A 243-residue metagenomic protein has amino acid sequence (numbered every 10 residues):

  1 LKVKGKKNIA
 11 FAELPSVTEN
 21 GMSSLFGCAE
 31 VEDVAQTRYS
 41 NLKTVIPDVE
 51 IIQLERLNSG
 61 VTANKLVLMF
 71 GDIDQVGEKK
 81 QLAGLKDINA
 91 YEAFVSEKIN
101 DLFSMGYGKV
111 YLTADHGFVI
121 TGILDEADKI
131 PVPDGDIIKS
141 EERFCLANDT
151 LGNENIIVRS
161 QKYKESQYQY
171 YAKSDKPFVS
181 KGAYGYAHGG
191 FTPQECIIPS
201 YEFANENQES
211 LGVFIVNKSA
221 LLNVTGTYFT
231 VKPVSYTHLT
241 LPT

Functional and structural regions predicted by a protein language model:
L1, D74-E78, F118-T121, N207-Q208: Flexible loop/turn segments at secondary-structure boundaries
K2, K80-K86, I120-I137: Short secondary-structure boundary/capping segments
K2-G60, S160, E165-S166, K176: Active-site nucleophile/metal-coordination loop of metallo-enzymes that catalyze phosphate/sulfate and related
V67-Q75: Short loop/turn segments at strand-loop or loop-helix junctions that form parts of catalytic or ligand-binding pockets
E78-V110: A long, amphipathic alpha-helix that forms part of the scaffold/cap immediately adjacent to metal-dependent active
I99-D128: Metal-dependent active-site segment of extracytoplasmic phospho-/sulfohydrolases and closely related
A127-K129, D134-K232: Active-site neighborhoods of enzymes that stabilize oxyanions during catalysis
T237-P242: Conserved small/polar residues in nucleotide/adenosyl-binding loops
